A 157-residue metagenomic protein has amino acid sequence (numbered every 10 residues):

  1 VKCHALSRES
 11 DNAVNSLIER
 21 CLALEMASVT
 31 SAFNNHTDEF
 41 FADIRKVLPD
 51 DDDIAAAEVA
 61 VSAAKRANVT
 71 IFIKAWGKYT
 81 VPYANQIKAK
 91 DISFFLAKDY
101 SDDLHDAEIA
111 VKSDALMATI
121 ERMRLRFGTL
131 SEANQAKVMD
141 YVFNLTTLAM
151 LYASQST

Functional and structural regions predicted by a protein language model:
V1-K2: Low-complexity, disordered terminal segments
C21, E25-A136, M150-Q155: Terminal low-complexity "docking" segments
D140-L151: Short, hydrophobic/amphipathic alpha-helical patches that form generic packing surfaces within helical domains
